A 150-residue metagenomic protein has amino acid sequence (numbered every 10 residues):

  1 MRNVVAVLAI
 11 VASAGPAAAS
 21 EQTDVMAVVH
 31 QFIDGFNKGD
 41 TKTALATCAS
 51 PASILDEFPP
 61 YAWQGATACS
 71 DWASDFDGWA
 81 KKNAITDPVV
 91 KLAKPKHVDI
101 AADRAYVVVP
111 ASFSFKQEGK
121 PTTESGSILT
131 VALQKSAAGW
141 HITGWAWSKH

Functional and structural regions predicted by a protein language model:
V4-S13: Sec-dependent N-terminal signal peptides
A12-T47, H141: Short, low-complexity N-terminal intrinsically disordered segments enriched in polar/charged residues
K42-A46, S50-H97, E124: A solvent-exposed, acidic/Ser-Thr-rich amphipathic alpha-helical stretch
C48-A49, F58-P59, V109-F113, A146-W147: A mature extracytoplasmic/lumenal domain signature
V90, A102-F113: A short hydrophobic beta-strand element
A93-V98, A111-F113, I128-Q134: Hydrophobic/aromatic beta-strand elements that line small-molecule binding cavities or substrate pockets in beta-rich
Y106, S125-H150: Short beta-strand edge/turn micro-motifs at domain boundaries
S114-T123: Short, cysteine-centered beta-strand-loop-beta hairpins and adjacent loop/turn segments enriched in charged/polar
